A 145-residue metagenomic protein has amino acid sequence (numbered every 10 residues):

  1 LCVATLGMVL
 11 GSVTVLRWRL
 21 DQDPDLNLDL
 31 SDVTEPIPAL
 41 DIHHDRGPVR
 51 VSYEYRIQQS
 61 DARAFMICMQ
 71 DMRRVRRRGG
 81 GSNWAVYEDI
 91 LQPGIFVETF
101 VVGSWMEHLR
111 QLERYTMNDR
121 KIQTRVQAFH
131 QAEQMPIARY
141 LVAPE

Functional and structural regions predicted by a protein language model:
L1-T14: Symmetry-related core transmembrane helices of the 12-TM Major Facilitator Superfamily/SLC fold
V15-L26: Helix-loop junctions on the cytosolic side of multi-pass membrane transporters, especially the intracellular loop
D23, R74-W84, V101-I137: An amphipathic, aromatic/His-enriched active-site/gating alpha helix that lines ligand/cofactor pockets
S31-R76: Non-transmembrane accessory domains of multi-pass membrane transporters/channels
P48-R56, A85-R114: Short, well-ordered beta-strand segments in beta-rich or mixed alpha/beta enzyme and ligand-binding folds
D61-I90, G94-F100: Short, highly charged
Y87-P93, F129-H130, A143-P144: A short beta-turn/loop motif at secondary-structure boundaries
I137-E145: Long, low-complexity, Ser/Thr/Gly/Pro-rich intrinsically disordered segments that act as flexible linkers and assembly
